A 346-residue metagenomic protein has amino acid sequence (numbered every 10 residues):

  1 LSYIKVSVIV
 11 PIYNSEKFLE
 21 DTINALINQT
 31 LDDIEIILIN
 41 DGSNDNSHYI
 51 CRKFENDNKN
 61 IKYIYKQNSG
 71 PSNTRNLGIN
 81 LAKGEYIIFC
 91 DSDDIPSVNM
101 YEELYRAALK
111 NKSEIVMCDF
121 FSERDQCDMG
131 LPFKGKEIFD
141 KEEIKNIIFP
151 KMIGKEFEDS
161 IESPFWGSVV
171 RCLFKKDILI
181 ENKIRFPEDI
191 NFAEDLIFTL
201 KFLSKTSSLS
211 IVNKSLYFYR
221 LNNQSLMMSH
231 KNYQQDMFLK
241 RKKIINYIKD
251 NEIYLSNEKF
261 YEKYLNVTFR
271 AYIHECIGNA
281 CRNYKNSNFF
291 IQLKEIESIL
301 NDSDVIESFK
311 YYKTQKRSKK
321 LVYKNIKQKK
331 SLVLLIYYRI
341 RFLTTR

Functional and structural regions predicted by a protein language model:
I4-S7, A25, E35, I197: Cell-envelope/extracellular polymer assembly enzymes that use nucleotide-activated donors
N14-N28: Short, well-formed alpha-helical segments that are part of the catalytic scaffolds of diverse glycosyltransferases
N40-Y49, S69-G70, D91: A conserved acidic beta->alpha catalytic loop
K66-A82: Glycine-rich, basic loop-to-helix element that forms the pyrophosphate-binding segment of sugar-nucleotide handling
I87: Short aromatic/hydrophobic "clamp" motif used to bind/position activated sugar donors
S92-L209, Y217-Y233: Donor-binding/catalytic cores of nucleotide-activated saccharide and glycerol-phosphate transferases/polymerases
K214-N222, M228-L255, A271, E275 (+1 more regions): Catalytic core of nucleotide-sugar-dependent glycosyltransferases
A280-R346: Membrane-interface aromatic/basic loop that binds lipid-linked glycans or pyrophosphate carriers, typified by
